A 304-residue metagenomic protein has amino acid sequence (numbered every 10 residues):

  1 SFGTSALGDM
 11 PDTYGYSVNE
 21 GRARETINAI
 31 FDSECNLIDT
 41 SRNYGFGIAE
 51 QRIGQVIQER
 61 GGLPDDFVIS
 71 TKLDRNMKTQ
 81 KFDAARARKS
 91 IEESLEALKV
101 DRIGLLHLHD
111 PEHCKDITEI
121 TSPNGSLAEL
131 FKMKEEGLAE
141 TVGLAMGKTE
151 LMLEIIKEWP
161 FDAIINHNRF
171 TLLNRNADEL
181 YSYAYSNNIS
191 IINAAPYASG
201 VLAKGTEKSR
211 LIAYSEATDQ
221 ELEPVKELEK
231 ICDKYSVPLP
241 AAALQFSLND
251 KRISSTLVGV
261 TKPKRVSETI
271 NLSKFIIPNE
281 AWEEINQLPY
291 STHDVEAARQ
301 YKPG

Functional and structural regions predicted by a protein language model:
S1-F67: N-terminal binding-site loop/beta-alpha segment at the start of enzyme catalytic domains that lines or forms
L7-G21, L73-R86, I117-T118: Active-site mouth loops of central-metabolism enzymes
Y16-I30, D83-A97, G147-E154: Short, acidic/polar
S41-E50, N76-K81, C114-K115, F170-R175: Acidic-and-aromatic substrate-binding clefts and catalytic sites of carbohydrate-active enzymes
R60-K81, H109: Structural motif corresponding to the early beta-alpha repeats
L95-D116: Active-site groove signature of glycoside hydrolases
P111-Q287, T292, P303: Beta/alpha (TIM)-barrel catalytic core signal, keyed to glycine-rich beta->alpha loops juxtaposed to Asp/Glu that bind
